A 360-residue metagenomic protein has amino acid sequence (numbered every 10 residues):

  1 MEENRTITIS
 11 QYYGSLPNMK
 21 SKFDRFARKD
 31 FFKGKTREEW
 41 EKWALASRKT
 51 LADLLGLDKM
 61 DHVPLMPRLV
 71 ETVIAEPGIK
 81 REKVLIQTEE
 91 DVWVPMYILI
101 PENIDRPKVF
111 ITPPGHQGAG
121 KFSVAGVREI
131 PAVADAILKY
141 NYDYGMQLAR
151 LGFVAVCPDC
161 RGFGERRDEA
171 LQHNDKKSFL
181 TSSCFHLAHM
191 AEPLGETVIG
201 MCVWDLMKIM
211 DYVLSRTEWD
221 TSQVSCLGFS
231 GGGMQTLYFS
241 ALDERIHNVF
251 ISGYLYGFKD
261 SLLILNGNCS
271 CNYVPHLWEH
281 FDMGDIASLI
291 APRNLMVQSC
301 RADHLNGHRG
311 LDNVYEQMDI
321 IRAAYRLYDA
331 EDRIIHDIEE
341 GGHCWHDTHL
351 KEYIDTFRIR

Functional and structural regions predicted by a protein language model:
M1-K80, T88: N-terminal targeting or regulatory segments adjacent to alpha/beta-hydrolase or S9 domains
V73-P131: Glycine-rich active-site/cofactor-binding loop and its immediate structural neighborhood
D105, T112-W204, L214-S215, D260-L263: Cap/lid segment of the alpha/beta-hydrolase catalytic domain
F185-P193, K208-I209, H247-P292, H304-M318 (+1 more regions): Mobile cap/lid helix-loop segments that gate and shape the active-site cleft of serine hydrolases
E218-S230: Alpha/beta-hydrolase fold nucleophile elbow
G233-E244: Short glycine-enriched nucleophile-adjacent loop and the immediately C-terminal alpha-helix near the catalytic center
I290, V297-S299: Short beta-strand/loop motif that positions the catalytic acidic residue of the alpha/beta-hydrolase fold
D319-R360: C-terminal catalytic histidine-bearing segment of alpha/beta-hydrolase fold enzymes
